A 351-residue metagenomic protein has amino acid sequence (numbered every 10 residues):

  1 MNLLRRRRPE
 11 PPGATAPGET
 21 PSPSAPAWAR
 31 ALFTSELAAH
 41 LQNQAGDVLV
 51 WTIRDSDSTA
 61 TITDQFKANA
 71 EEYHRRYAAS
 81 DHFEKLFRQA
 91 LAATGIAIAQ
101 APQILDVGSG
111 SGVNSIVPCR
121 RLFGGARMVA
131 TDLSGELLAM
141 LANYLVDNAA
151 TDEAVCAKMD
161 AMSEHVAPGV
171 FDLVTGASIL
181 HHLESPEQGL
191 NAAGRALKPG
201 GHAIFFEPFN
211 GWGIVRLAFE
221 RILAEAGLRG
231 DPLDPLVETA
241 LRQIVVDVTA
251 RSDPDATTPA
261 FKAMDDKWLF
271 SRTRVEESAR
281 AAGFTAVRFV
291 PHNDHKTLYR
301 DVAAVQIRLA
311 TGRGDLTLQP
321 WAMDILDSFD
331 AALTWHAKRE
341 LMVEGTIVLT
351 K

Functional and structural regions predicted by a protein language model:
G18-A99, V117: Conserved class I S-adenosyl-L-methionine
A101-G110: Conserved class I S-adenosyl-L-methionine
G112-S163: Class I SAM-dependent methyltransferase SAM/SAH-binding core
S163-L173: A short acidic, Gly/Pro-enriched loop at the edge of an enzyme's catalytic core that lines a small-molecule cofactor
E187-P199: A short glycine-rich, Lys/Arg-flanked "PGG" loop and its adjoining helix->strand segment in the class I
I204-V245: Conserved class I S-adenosyl-L-methionine
D266-G283, F289: Short alpha-helix
A286-T334: C-terminal helical/coil "lid" or tail adjacent to the Rossmann-like core of SAM-dependent
